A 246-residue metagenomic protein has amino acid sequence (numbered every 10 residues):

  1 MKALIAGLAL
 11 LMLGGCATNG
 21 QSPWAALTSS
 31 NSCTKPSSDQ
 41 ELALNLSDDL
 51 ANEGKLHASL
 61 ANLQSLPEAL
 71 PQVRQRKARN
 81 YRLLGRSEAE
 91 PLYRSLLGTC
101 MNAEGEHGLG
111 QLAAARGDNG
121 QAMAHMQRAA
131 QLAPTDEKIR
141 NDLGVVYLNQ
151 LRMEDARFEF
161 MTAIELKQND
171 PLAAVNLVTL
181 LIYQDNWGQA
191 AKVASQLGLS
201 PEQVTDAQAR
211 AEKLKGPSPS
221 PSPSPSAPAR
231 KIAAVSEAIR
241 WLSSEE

Functional and structural regions predicted by a protein language model:
L13-S38: Bacterial Sec signal peptide processing site at the extreme N-terminus
Q21-S30, L180-E246: Terminal, low-structured helical/coil segments at or just beyond the last alpha-helical repeat
Q40, P71-R74, A103-E104, E137-K138 (+2 more regions): Helix-start (N-cap) detector for alpha-helical repeat units in TPR-like alpha-solenoids, especially tetratricopeptide
N52-A58, L83-R94, R116-R128, Q150-T162 (+1 more regions): Structural signature of tandem alpha-helical TPR/SEL1-like repeats, specifically the intra-repeat loop/turn
L66-A69, G98-C100, L132, E165-L166 (+1 more regions): Structural marker of alpha-solenoid helical repeat scaffolds
